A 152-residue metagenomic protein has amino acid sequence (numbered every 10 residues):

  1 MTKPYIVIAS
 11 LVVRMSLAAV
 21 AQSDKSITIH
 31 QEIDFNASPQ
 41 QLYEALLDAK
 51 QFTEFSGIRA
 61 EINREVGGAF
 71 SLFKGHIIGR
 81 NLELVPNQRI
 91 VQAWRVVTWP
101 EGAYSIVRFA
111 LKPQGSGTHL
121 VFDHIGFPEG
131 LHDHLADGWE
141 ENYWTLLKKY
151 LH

Functional and structural regions predicted by a protein language model:
M1-I6: Positively charged n-region of N-terminal signal peptides that target proteins for export
V7-S16: Bacterial N-terminal signal peptides
M15-E61: Hydrophobic ligand-binding cavity/cleft-lining segments
A19-D24, E83, G126-H152: A conserved amphipathic terminal alpha-helix motif
H30, K50-R80, L84-R89: Short beta-edge strand/loop motif at the mouth of beta-sheet-based domains
Q31-I33, G79-L82, S105-P113: Hydrophobic/aromatic beta-strand elements that line small-molecule binding cavities or substrate pockets in beta-rich
L42-Y43, F52, F70, N81 (+4 more regions): Hydrophobic pocket/interface hotspot
W99-E141: Beta-strand/loop substructures that line and gate deep hydrophobic ligand-binding cavities in soluble
